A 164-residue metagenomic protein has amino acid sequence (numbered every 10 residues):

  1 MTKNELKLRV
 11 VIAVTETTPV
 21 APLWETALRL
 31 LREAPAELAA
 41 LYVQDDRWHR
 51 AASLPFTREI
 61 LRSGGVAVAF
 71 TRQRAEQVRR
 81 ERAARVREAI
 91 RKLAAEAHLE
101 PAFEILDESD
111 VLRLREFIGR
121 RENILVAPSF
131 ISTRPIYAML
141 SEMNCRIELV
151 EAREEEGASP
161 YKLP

Functional and structural regions predicted by a protein language model:
M1-K3, Q77, E81-L125: Structural beta-alpha unit
T2-A69, E142-P164: Small/aliphatic-rich secondary-structure junction motif
E16-P19, D107-V111, F130-T133: Short beta->alpha connector loops
P22, A84-R85, I131: Residue-level recognition of alpha-helix initiation/capping sites
W24, L28, R87, R91 (+2 more regions): Short amphipathic alpha-helical segments and helix-helix/interface helices
A67-Q77: Short glycine/proline- and acidic residue-enriched helix-loop micro-motifs that form flexible lids or anion-recognition
L112-P164: Gly/Ser-rich helix-loop-strand patches that form or flank binding pockets for ribonucleotide-derived cofactors
